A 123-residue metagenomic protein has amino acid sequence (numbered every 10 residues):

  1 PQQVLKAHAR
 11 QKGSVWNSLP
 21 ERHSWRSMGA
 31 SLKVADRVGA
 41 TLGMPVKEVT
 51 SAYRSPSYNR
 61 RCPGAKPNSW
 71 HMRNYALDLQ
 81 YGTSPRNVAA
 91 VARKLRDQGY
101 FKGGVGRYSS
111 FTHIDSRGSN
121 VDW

Functional and structural regions predicted by a protein language model:
P1-T41, S109, G118-W123: Extracytoplasmic cell-surface/polysaccharide-interacting catalytic and binding patches
K6, G39, G43, C62 (+2 more regions): Homeobox/homeodomain signature
H8-V15, Y53, K66-S69: Short amphipathic alpha-helical segments, especially helix-boundary/capping motifs
L19-H23, E48-R54, S84-V88: N-terminal start-of-chain detector that recognizes signal peptides and the immediate post-cleavage beginning
R26-G29, P56-R60, T83-S84, V91-L95: A short linear-motif detector with a strong N-terminal bias
A30-G64: Extended, low-complexity, intrinsically disordered C-terminal regulatory tails of eukaryotic serine/threonine kinases
P67-W123: Catalytic cores and adjacent binding grooves of peptidoglycan-active enzymes
